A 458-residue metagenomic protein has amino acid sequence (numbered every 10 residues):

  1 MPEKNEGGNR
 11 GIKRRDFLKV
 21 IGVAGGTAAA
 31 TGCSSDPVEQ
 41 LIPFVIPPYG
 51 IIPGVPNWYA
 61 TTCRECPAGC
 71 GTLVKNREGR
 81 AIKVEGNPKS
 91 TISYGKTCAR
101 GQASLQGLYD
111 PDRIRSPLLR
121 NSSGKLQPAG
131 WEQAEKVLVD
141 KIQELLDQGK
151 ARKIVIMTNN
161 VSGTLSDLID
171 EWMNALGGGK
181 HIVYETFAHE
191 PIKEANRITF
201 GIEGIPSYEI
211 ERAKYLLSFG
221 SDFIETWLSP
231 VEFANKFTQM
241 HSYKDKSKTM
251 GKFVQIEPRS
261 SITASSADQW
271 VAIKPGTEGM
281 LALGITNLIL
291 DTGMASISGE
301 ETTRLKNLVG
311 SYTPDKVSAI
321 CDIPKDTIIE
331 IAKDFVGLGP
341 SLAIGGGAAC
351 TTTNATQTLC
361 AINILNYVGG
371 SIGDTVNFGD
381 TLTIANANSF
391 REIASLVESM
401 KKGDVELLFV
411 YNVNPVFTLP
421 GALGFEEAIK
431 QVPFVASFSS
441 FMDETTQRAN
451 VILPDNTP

Functional and structural regions predicted by a protein language model:
M1-T292, T303-R304, D315, P324-T327 (+1 more regions): N-terminal export/assembly segments and adjacent metallocofactor-ligating motifs of anaerobic energy-metabolism
A60, D170, S218-S221, T226-S266 (+3 more regions): A cross-kingdom feature strongest in bacterial/archaeal respiratory oxidoreductases
I82, A295-I297, I328-I329, L342-A343 (+4 more regions): Acidic/polar loop patches that form or flank catalytic/metal-binding clefts of enzymes that bind anionic ligands
L146-V155, G339-L342, D404-L407, Q431: Short, surface-exposed connector motifs at secondary-structure boundaries
K153-N159, L217-G220, L342-G346, T351 (+1 more regions): Short glycine-rich or small-residue beta-strand-to-loop segments that form or flank ligand, phosphate, metal/Fe-S
G179-I192, T249-F253, V368-T383, V432-T445: A generic structural motif
S296-V317: Internal, active-site/partner-interface "lid" segment
V336-F409, V416: Acidic catalytic cores of enzymes that act on phosphate-bearing nucleotides/polynucleotides
